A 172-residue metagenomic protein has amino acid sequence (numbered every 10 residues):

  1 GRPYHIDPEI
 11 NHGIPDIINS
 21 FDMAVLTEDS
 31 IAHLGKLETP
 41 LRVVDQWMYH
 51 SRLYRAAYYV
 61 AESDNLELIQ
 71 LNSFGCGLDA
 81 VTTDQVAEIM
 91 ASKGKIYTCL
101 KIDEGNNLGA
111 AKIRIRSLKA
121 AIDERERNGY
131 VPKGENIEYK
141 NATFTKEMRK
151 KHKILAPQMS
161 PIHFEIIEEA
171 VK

Functional and structural regions predicted by a protein language model:
G1-K172: An N-terminal assembly and electron-transfer interface module characteristic of large anaerobic redox and radical
